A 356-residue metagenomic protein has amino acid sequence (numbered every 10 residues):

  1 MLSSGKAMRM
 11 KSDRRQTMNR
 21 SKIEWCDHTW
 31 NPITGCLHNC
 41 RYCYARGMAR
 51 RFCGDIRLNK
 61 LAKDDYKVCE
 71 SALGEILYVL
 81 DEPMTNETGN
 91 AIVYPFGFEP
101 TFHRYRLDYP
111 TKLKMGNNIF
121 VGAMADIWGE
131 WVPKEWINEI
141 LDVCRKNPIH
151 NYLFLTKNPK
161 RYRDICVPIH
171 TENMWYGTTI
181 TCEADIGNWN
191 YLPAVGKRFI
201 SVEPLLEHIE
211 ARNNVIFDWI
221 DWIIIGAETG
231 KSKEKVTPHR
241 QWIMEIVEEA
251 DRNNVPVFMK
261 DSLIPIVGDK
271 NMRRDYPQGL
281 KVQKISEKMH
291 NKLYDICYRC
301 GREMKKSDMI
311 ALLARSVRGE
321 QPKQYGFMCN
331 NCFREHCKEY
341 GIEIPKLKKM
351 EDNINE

Functional and structural regions predicted by a protein language model:
L2-H28, F52-D55, L206, E210-Y294 (+1 more regions): Auxiliary Fe-S-binding modules of radical SAM enzymes
K6-M174, E183-A194, R212-N213, F217 (+1 more regions): Conserved Radical SAM active-site core
L37, R41, Y298, N330: Cys/His/Pro-rich metal-binding microdomains
Y44, G301, F333: Cys/His-coordinated zinc-binding microdomains
G47, M304, H336: Cys/His-rich microdomains that often coordinate metals
R51-C53, S307-I310, E339-G341: Short Cys/His-rich "knuckle" micro-motifs
Y294-P322: Short recognition patches in nucleic-acid-associated and regulatory proteins
K323-L347: Short metal-binding segments enriched for Cys and/or His
